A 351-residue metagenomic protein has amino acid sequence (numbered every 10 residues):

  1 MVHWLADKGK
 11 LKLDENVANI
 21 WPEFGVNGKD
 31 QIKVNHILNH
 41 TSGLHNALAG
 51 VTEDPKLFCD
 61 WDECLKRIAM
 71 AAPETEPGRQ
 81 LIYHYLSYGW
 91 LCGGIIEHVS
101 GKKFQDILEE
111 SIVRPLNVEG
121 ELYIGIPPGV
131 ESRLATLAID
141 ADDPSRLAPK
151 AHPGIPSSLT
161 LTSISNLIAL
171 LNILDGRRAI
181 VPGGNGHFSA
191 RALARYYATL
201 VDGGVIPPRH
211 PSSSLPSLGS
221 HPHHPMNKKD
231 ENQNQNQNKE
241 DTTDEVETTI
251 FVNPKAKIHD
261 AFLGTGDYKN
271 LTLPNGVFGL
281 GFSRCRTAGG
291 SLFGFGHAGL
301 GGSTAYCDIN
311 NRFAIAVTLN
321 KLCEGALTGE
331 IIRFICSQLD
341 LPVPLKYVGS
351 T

Functional and structural regions predicted by a protein language model:
M1-L86, G94: Active-site-proximal loop and beta-strand segments within enzyme catalytic domains
N16, E121-Y123: Residues at or immediately flanking beta-strands
Q80, Y85, E97-P115, Y123 (+1 more regions): Catalytic loop of the DD-peptidase/beta-lactamase superfamily, centered on the K-T-G motif and neighboring
